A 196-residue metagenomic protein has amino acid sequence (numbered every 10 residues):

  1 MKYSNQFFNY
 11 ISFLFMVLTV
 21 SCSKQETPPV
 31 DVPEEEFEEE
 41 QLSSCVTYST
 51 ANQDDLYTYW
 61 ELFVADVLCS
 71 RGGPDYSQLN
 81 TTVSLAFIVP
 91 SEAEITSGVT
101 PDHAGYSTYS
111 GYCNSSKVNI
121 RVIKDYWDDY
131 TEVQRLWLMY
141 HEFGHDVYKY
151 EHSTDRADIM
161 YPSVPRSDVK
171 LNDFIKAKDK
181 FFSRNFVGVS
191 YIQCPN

Functional and structural regions predicted by a protein language model:
M1-E34: Bacterial Sec-dependent N-terminal signal peptides
C22-V30, E34, S43-F63, G72 (+4 more regions): Metalloprotease/metallohydrolase-associated module, dominated by Zn2+-dependent proteases
S77-I95: Acidic helix-start/capping segments at beta-turn-to-alpha-helix junctions
F87-S91, K124-D125, E142, P162-P165: Active-site-proximal beta-strand/loop segments in catalytic clefts of secreted hydrolases
V89-G111: Charged, often glycine-rich, active-site loop that binds/positions anionic groups
V133-Q134: Short, surface-exposed coil-to-beta transition loops
W137-Y150: Active-site recognition of the HExxH zinc-binding catalytic motif
